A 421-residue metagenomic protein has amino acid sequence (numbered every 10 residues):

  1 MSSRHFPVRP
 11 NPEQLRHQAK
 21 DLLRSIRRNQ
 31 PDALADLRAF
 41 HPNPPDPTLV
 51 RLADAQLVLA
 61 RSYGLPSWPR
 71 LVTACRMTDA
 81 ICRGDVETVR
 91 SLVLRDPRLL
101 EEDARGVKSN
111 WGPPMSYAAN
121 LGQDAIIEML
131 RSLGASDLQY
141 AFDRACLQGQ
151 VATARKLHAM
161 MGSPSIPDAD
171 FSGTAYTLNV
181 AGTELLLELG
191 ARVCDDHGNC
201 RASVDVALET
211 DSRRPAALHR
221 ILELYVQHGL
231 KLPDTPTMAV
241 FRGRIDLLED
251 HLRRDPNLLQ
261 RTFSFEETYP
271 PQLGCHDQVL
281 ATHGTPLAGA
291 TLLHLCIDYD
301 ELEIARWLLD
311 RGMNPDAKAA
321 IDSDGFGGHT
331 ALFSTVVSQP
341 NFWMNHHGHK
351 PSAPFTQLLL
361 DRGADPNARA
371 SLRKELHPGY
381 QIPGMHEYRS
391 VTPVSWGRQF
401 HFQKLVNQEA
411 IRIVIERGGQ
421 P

Functional and structural regions predicted by a protein language model:
M1-S91, R95-D96, G106, Y117 (+1 more regions): Intrinsically disordered, low-complexity eukaryotic regions enriched in glycine, serine and charged residues
L52, Q56-R61, L65-C75, H197-V226: Long, contiguous interaction/recruitment modules in multidomain scaffold/adaptor proteins
T73-D79, E101-Y117, S136-L147, P164-Y176 (+5 more regions): Ankyrin-repeat boundary/"N-cap" motif
T88, A125-I126, A152-T153, A181-G182 (+5 more regions): Conserved ankyrin/ankyrin-like repeat signature
V93-L99, E128-S136, R155-P164, E184-R192 (+6 more regions): Ankyrin repeat domain, specifically the short helix-to-loop turn at the C-terminus of the second helix of each repeat
E209-A217, D298-D300, P340-P354, F402-N407: Short coil/turn connectors between adjacent alpha-helices in alpha-solenoid helical repeat scaffolds
Q399-P421: Terminal, low-structured helical/coil segments at or just beyond the last alpha-helical repeat
